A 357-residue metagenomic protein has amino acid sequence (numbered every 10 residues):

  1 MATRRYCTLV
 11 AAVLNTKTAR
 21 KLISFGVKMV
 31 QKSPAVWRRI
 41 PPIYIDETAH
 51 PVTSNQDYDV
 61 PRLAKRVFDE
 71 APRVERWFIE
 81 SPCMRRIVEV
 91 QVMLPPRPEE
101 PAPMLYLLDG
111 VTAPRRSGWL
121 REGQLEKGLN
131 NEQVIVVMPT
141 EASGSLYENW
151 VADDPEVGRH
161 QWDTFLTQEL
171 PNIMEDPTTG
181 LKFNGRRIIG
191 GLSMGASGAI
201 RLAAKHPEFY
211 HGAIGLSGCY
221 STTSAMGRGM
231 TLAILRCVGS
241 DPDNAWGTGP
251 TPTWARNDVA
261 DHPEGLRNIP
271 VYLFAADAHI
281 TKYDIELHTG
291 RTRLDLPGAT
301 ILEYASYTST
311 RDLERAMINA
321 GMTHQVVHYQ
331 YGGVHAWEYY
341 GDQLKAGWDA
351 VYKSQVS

Functional and structural regions predicted by a protein language model:
R4-C7, A11-V13, A19-Q31, V36-S357: Non-catalytic cap/lid and distal C-terminal segments of serine-dependent acyl enzymes
